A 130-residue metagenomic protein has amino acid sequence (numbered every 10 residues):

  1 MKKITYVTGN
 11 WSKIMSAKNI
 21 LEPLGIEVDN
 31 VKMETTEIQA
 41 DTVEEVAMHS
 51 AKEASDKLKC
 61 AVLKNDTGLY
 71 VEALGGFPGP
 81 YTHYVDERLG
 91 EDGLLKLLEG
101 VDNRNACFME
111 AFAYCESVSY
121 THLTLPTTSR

Functional and structural regions predicted by a protein language model:
K2-T5, S12-L123: Anionic-ligand binding patches
H122-R130: Single conserved hydrophobic/aromatic residue that forms the stacking wall/gate of nucleotide- or nucleobase-binding
